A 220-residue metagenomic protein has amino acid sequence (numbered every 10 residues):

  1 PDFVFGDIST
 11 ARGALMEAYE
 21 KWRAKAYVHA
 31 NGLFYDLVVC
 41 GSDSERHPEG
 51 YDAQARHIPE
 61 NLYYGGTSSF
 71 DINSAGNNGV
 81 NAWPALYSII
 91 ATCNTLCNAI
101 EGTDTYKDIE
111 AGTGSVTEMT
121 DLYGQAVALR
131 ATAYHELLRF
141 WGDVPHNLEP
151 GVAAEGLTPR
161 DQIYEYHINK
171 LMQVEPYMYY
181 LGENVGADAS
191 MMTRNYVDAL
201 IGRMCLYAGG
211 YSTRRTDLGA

Functional and structural regions predicted by a protein language model:
P1-Q125, L129-F140, P145-Q162, L181-E183: Short acidic-aromatic linear motifs embedded in glycine-rich loops, typified by GG[WY][YF]DAGD(H) and related
L138-F140, P145, Y207-T216: Short coil/turn linking the two alpha-helices of tandem helical-hairpin repeats
S190-G202: Amphipathic alpha-helical protein-interaction segments enriched in hydrophobic
G219-A220: Alpha-helical repeat scaffolds
